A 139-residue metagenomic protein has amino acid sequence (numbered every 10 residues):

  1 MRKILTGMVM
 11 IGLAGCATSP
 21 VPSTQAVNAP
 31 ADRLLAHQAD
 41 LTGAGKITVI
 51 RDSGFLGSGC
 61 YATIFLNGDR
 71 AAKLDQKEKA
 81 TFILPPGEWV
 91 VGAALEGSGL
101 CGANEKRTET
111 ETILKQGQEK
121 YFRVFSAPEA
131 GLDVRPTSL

Functional and structural regions predicted by a protein language model:
M1-A17: Sec-dependent bacterial lipoprotein signal peptides
C16-L139: Short loop/turn and low-complexity linker motifs enriched in small/turn-promoting residues
